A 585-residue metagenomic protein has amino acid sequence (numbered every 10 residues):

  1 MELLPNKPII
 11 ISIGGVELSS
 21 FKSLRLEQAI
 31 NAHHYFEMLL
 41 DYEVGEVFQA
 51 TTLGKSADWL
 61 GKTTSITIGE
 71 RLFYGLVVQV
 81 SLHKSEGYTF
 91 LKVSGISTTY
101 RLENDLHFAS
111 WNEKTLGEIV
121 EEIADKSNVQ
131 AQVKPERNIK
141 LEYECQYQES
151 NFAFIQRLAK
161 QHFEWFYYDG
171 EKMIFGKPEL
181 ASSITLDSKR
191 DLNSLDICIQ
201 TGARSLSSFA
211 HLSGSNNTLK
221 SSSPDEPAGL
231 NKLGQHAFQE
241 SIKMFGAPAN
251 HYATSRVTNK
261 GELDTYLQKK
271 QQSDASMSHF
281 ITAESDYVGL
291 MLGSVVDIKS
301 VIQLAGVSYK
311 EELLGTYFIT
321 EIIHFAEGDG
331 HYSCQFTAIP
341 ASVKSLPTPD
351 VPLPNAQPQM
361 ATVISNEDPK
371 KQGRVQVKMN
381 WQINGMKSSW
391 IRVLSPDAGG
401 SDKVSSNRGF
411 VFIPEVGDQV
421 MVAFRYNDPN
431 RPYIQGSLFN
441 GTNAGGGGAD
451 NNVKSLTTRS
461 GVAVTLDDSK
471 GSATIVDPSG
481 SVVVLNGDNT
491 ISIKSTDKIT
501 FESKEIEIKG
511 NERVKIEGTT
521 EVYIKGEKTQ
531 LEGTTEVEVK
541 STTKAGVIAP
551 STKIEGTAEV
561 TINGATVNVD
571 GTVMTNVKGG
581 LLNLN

Functional and structural regions predicted by a protein language model:
M1-N585: Amphipathic alpha-helical and helix-coil boundary elements used as assembly and membrane-proximal scaffolds
